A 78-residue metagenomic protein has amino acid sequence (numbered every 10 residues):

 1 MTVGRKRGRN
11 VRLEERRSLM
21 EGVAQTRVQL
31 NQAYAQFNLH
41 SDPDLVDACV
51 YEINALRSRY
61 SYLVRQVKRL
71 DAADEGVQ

Functional and structural regions predicted by a protein language model:
M1-Q78: Charge-rich amphipathic alpha-helical interaction elements
